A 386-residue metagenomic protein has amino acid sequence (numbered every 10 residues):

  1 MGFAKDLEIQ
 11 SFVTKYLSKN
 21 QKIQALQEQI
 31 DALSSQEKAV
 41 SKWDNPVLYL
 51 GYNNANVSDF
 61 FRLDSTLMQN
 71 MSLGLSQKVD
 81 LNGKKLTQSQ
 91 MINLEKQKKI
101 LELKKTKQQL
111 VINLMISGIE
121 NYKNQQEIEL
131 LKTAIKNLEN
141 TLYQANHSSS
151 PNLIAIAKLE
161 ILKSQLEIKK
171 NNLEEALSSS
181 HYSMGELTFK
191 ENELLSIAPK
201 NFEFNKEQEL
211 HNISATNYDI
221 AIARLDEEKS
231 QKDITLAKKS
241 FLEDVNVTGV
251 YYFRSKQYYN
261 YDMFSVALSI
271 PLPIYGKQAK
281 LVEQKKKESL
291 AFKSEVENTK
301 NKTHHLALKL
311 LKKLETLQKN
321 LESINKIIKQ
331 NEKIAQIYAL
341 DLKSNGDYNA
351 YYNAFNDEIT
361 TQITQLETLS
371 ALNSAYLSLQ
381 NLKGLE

Functional and structural regions predicted by a protein language model:
F3-V47, S149-K158, L162, T188-Q231 (+3 more regions): Bacterial Sec-pathway N-terminal export signals of envelope proteins
A4, L103, K107-T216, L310-N320 (+1 more regions): Periplasmic alpha-helical coiled-coil/stalk elements that build and connect Gram-negative outer-membrane
K5, K38, Y49-Q88, K200-N201 (+1 more regions): Small/polar, glycine/serine/threonine/aspartate-rich low-complexity segments that form flexible
I9-V13, T364-E386: Acidic, low-complexity, intrinsically disordered peripheral segments
L17-Q24, A32-P46, L73-Q90, L101-Q108 (+4 more regions): A glycine-/polar-enriched beta->alpha junction
A25-E37, T106, L110-T133, L138-T141 (+4 more regions): Amphipathic alpha-helical coiled-coil segments
S89-N93, L153-S164, K286, Y348-I359: Short, charged, amphipathic alpha-helical segments
